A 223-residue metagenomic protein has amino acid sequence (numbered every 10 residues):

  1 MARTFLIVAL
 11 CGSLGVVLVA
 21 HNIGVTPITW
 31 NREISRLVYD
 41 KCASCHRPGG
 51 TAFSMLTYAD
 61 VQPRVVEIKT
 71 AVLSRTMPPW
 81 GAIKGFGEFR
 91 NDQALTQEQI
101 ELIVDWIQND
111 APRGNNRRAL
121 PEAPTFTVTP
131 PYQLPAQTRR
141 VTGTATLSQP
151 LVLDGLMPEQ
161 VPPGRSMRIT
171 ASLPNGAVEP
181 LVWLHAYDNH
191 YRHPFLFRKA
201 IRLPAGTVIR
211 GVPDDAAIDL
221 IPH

Functional and structural regions predicted by a protein language model:
T4-V17: Bacterial N-terminal signal peptides
F5, A82, S172-P174: Short alpha-helical "patches" and their helix-cap loops
L6, G24-T26, H190-Y191: Hydrophobic alpha-helical segments, principally membrane-spanning helices and signal/leader peptides
L10-S13, N22, V141, P174: Intrinsically disordered, low-complexity segments enriched in small/polar residues
V17-V141, G211-H223: Aromatic- and Gly/Pro-enriched helix-to-coil junctions and flexible linker segments
T125-A205, R210-H223: His-enriched metal-coordination microenvironments in redox/metal-binding proteins
